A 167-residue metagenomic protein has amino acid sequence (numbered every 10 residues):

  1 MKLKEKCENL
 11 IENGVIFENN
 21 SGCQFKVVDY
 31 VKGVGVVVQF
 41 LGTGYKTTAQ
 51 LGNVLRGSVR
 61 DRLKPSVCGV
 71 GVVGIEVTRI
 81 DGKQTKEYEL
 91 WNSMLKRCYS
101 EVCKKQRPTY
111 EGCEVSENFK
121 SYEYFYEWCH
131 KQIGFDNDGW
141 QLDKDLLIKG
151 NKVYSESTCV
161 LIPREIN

Functional and structural regions predicted by a protein language model:
M1-T48, D61-N92, K96, G112-V115: Short helix-coil boundary/hinge micro-motifs
A49-G52, E123: Acidic, aromatic-enriched beta-alpha/helix-loop junctions
V54, S58-S66, T158-N167: Short, structured interface segments
V77-E101, K105-N167: Short, cationic Gly/His-enriched loop motifs
